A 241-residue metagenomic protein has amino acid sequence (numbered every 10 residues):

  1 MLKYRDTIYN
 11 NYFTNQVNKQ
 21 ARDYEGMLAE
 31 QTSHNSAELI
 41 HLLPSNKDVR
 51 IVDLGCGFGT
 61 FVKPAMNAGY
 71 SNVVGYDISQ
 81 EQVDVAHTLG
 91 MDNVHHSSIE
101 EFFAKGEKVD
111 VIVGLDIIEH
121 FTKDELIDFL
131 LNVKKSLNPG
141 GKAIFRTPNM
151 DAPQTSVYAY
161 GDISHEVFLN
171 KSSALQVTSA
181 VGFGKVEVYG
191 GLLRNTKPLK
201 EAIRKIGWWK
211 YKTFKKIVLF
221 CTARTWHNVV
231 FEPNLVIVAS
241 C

Functional and structural regions predicted by a protein language model:
M1-L115, D124-L131, Y189-L193, V230-L235: Conserved N-terminal segment of class I S-adenosyl-L-methionine
M91-N93, G161-S164, R204-G207: Short, hinge-like loop/turn segments at secondary-structure boundaries
H120-F121: A short His-aromatic
L137-A143: Short glycine-dipeptide loop
I144, V188-C241: A C-terminal cap/extension of S-adenosyl-L-methionine-dependent methyltransferases that defines the acceptor-substrate
F145-V167: Short, glycine-/aromatic-enriched active-site segment of Class I SAM-dependent methyltransferases
E166-V181: Short alpha-helix
A180-G190: Substrate-binding/catalytic lobe of Class I Rossmann-like enzymes that use SAM or dcSAM, i.e., the mid-to-C-terminal
